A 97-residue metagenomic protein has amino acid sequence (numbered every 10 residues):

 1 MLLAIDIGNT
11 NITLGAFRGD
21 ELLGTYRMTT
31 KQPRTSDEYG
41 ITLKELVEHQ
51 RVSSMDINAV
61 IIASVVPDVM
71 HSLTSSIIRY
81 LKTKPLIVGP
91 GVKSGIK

Functional and structural regions predicted by a protein language model:
M1-A4, T25-K97: Nucleotide/phosphate-binding catalytic cleft detector across ATP-hydrolyzing and phosphate-transferring enzymes
M1-L23: Gly/Thr-rich phosphate-binding beta-strand-loop-beta motif of the actin/hexokinase/Hsp70
